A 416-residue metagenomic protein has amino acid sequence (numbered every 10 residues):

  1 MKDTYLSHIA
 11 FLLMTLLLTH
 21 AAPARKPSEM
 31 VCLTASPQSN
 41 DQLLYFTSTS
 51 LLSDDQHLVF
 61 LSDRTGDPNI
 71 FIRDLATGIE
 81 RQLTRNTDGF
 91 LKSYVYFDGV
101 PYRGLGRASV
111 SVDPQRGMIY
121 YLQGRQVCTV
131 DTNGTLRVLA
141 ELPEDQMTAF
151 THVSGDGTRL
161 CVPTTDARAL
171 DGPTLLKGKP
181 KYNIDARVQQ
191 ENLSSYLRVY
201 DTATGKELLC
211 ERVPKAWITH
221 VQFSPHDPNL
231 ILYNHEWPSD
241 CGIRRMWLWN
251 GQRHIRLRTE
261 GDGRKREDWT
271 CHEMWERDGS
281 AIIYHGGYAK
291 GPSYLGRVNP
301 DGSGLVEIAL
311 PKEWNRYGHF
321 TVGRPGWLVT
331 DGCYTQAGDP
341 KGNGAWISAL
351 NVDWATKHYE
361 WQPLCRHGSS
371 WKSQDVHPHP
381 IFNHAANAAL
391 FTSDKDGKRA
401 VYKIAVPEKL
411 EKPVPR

Functional and structural regions predicted by a protein language model:
R25-L44, W361-C365: A short helix->beta-strand "capping" segment at the edge of beta-propeller domains
T34-N69, V221: Beta-strand-rich domains and repeat architectures in extracellular enzymes and scaffolds, especially beta-propellers
H57-L61, Y120-L122, R159-P163, L230-N234 (+3 more regions): Residue position within the beta-strands of beta-propeller blades
D63, G104, V162-N192, N234-R244 (+3 more regions): Short, conserved, GDST-rich strand-edge loop motifs in beta-rich repeat architectures
T87-Y196, E207-V213: Asp-box/WD-like beta-propeller blade repeats and closely related beta-sheet repeat scaffolds
G261, V306-T321, T356-F382: Conserved blade-ending motifs and adjacent loop-strand segments that build the rim/top face of beta-propeller domains
C271, S280-Y294, A309-Y359: Loop/turn-rich, solvent-exposed surfaces of beta-rich toroidal or solenoidal domains
V376-R416: Blade-level signature of beta-propeller repeat domains, shared across WD40, Kelch, NHL, RCC1 and BNR/Asp-box propellers
